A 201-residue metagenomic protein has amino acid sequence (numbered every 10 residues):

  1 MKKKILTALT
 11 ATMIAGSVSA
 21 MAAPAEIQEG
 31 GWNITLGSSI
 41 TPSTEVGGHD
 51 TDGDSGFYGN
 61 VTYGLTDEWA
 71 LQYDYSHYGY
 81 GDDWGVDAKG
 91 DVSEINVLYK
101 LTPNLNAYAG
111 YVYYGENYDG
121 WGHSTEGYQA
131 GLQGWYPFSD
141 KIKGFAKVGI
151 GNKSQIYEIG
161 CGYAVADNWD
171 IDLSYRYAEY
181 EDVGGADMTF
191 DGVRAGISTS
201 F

Functional and structural regions predicted by a protein language model:
M1-N33: Cleavable N-terminal export/targeting peptides
W32, S55-G59, D91-I95, Y128-L132 (+2 more regions): Hydrophobic, lipid-facing positions within transmembrane beta-strands of outer-membrane proteins
W32-I34, D67-Y73, P103-A107, F138-G144 (+1 more regions): Repeated loop/turn-to-beta-strand initiation elements of outer-membrane beta-barrel proteins
L36-I40, Y73-H77, A109-Y113, A146-I150 (+1 more regions): Transmembrane beta-barrel strands of outer-membrane/channel proteins
V46-G53, D83-K89, D119-Y128, K147-I159 (+1 more regions): Solvent-exposed loop/turn segments connecting transmembrane beta-strands in outer-membrane beta-barrel proteins
H49-V112: Glycine- and aromatic-enriched membrane insertion/assembly motifs of diderm outer-membrane and organelle channel
Y63, Y99, G134-Y136, Y163 (+2 more regions): Residue-level signature of outer-membrane beta-barrel architecture
Y136, C161-D170, M188-F201: Outer-membrane beta-barrel "beta-signal"
